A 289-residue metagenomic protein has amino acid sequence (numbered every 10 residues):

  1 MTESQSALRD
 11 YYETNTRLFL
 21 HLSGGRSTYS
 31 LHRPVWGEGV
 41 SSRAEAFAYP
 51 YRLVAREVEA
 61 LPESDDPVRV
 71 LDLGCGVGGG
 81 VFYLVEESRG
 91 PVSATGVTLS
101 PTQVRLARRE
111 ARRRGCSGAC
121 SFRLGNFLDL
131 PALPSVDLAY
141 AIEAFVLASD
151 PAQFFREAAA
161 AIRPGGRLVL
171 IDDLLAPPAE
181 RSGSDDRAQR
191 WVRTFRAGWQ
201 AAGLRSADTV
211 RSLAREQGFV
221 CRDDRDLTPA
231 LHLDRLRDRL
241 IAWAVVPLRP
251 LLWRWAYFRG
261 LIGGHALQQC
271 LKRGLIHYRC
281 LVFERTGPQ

Functional and structural regions predicted by a protein language model:
M1-L22: N-terminal auxiliary segments of SAM/dcSAM-dependent transferases
S41-D66: Conserved alpha-helix/loop element of class I SAM-dependent methyltransferases that forms part of the SAM/SAH-binding
L71, V77-L128: Class I SAM-dependent methyltransferase SAM/SAH-binding core
L128-A139: A short acidic, Gly/Pro-enriched loop at the edge of an enzyme's catalytic core that lines a small-molecule cofactor
A152-R167: A short glycine-rich, Lys/Arg-flanked "PGG" loop and its adjoining helix->strand segment in the class I
L174-A201: Short, glycine-/aromatic-enriched active-site segment of Class I SAM-dependent methyltransferases
A202-G218: Short alpha-helix
D223-Q289: Conserved Class I S-adenosyl-L-methionine
